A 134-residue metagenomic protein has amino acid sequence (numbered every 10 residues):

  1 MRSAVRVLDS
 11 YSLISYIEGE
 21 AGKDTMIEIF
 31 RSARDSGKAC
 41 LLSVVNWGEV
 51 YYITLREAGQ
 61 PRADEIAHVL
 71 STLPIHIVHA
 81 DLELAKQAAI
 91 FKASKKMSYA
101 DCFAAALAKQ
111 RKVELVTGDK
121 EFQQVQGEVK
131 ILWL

Functional and structural regions predicted by a protein language model:
M1-L42, L55-H68: Short, well-structured N-terminal submotif of metal-dependent ribonuclease cores
M1-V5, A105-L134: Acidic, PIN/NYN-like endoribonuclease modules and their adjacent C-terminal/linker elements
D9, E49, D101, D119: Acidic active-site catalytic centers that drive phospho-/nucleotidyl reactions and related ester hydrolyses
L13-I14, W47, F122-Q123: A generic structural signal for short hydrophobic patches within well-formed alpha-helices
R34, S71, K109: Anion (oxyanion) recognition and catalysis
I53-R56, P74: Helix-loop "lid/cap" segments that line or gate small-molecule binding pockets
H76-V116: Active-site neighborhoods of divalent-metal-dependent phosphate/nucleic-acid chemistry enzymes
